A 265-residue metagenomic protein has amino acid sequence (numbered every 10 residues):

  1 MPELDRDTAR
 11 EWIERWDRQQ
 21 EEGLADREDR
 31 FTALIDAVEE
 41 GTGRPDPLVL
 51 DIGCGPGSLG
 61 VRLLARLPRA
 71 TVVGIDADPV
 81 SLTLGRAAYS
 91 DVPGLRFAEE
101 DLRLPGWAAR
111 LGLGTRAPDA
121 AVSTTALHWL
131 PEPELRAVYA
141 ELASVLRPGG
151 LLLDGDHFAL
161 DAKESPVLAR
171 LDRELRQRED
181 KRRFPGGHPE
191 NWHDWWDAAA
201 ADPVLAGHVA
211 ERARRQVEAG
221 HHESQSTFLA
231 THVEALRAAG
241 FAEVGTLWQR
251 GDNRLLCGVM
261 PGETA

Functional and structural regions predicted by a protein language model:
M1-P45, S58-R62: Conserved class I S-adenosyl-L-methionine
L50, S58-W107: Class I SAM-dependent methyltransferase SAM/SAH-binding core
G55: Conserved glycine-rich SAM-binding loop
V122: A conserved beta-strand element that flanks and buttresses the S-adenosyl-L-methionine
R136-P148: A short glycine-rich, Lys/Arg-flanked "PGG" loop and its adjoining helix->strand segment in the class I
L153-R182, G187-N191: Conserved class I S-adenosyl-L-methionine
S224-A239: Short alpha-helix
A239-A265: Core SAM-dependent methyltransferase catalytic element
